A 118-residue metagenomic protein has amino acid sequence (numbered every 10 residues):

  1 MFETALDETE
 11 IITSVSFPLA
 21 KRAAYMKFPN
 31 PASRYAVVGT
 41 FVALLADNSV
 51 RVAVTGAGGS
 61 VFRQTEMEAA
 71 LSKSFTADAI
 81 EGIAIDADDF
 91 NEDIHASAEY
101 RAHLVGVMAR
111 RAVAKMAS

Functional and structural regions predicted by a protein language model:
M1-S118: C-terminal structural segment of proteins
